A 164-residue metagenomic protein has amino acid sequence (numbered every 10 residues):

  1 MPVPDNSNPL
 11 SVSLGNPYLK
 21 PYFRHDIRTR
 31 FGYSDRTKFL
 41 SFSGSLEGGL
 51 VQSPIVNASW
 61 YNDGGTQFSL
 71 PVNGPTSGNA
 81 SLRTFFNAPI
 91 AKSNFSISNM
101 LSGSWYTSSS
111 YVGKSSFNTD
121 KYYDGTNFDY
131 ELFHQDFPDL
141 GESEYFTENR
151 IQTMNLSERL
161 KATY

Functional and structural regions predicted by a protein language model:
M1-Y164: Exposed, low-structure sequence patches enriched in small/polar residues
